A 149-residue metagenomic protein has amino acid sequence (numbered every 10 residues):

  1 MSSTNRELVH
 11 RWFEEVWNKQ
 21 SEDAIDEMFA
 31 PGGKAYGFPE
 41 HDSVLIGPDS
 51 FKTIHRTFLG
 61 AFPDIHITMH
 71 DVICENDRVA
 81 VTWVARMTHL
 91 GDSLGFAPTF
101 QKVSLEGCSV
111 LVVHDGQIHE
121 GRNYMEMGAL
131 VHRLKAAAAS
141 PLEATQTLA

Functional and structural regions predicted by a protein language model:
M1-A149: C-terminal and inter-domain tail/linker signature
